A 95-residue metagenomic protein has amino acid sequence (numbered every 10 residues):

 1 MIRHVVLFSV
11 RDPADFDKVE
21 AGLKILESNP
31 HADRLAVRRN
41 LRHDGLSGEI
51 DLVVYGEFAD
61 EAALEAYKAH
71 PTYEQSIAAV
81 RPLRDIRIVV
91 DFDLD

Functional and structural regions predicted by a protein language model:
M1, V37, A79-D85: Intrinsically disordered, low-complexity sequence elements enriched in Ser/Thr/Gly/Pro
M1-L52, A59-A69, F92-D95: Short S/T/G/P-rich N-terminal loop/turn motif that feeds into the first structured element of a domain
L26-H31, T72-A78, R84: A common structural junction motif
E57-F58, L83: Conserved catalytic core of Hanks-type protein kinase domains
